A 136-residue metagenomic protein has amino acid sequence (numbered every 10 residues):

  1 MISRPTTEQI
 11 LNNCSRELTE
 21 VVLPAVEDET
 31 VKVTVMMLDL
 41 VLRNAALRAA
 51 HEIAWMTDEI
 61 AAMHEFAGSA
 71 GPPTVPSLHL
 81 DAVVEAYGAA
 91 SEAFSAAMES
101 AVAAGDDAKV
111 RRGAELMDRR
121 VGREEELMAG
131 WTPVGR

Functional and structural regions predicted by a protein language model:
M1-T7, V26, L78-V84: A ubiquitous short alpha-helical element
S3-R4, N12-I60: N-terminal interaction modules that seed assembly of large macromolecular complexes
E8-S15, V35, Y87-S95: Hydrophobic faces of stable alpha-helices that mediate helix-helix packing
S15, K32-D39, M63, S69-V75 (+1 more regions): Hydrophobic/basic alpha-helical segments enriched in Actinobacteria
T19, L23, R43, L47-A54 (+6 more regions): Charged/polar positions within long, soluble alpha-helices
G68-E92: Mid-chain, well-packed structural core segment of small domains
V84-R136: Amphipathic alpha-helical binding modules
